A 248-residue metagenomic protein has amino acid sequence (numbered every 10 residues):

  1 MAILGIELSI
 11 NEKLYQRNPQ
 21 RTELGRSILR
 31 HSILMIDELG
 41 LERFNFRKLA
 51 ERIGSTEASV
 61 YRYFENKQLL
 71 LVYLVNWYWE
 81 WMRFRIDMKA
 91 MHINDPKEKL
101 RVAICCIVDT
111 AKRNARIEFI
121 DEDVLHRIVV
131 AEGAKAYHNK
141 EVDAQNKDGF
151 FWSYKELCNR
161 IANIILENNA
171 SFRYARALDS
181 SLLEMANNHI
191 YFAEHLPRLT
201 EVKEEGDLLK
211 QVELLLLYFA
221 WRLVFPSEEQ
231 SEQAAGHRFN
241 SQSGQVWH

Functional and structural regions predicted by a protein language model:
M1-S9, E122-K140, W247-H248: Intrinsic, short, N-terminal disordered tails of RNA polymerase sigma-factor systems
M1-S9, K155, N159-E167, S180 (+1 more regions): C-terminal peripheral helix-coil segments that are non-catalytic and often amphipathic
S9-Q20: Short, Lys/Arg-enriched N-terminal segment that forms or immediately precedes the first helix of a structured domain
Y15, E23-N45: Short, amphipathic alpha-helix enriched in basic
R30-L34, L69-M91, V102-C106: Alpha-helical structural segments
E42-L69: Helix-turn-helix
Y73, K89-D123, A175, D179: Hydrophobic alpha-helical connector segments
E98, L125-E167, L214: Amphipathic alpha-helical packing segments from all-alpha helical-bundle domains
